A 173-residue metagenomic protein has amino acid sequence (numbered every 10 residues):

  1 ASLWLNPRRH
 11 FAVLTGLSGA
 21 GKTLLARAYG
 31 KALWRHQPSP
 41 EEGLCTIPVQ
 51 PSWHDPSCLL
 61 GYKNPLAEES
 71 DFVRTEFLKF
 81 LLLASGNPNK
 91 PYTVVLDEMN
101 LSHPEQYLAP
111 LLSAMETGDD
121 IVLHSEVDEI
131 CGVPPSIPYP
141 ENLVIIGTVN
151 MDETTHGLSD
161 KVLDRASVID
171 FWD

Functional and structural regions predicted by a protein language model:
A1-D173: AAA+ P-loop NTPase catalytic core and its hallmark functional loops
